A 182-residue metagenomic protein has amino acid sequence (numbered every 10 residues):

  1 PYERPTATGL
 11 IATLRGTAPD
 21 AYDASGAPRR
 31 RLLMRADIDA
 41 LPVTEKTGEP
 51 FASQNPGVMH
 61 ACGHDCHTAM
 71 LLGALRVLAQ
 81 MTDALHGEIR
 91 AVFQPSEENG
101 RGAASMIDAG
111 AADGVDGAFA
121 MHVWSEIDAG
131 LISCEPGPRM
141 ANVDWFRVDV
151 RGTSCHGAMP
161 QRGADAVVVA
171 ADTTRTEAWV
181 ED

Functional and structural regions predicted by a protein language model:
P1, G16, V167-T173, D182: Short, intrinsically disordered, charge-balanced linker/junction segments flanking boundaries in proteins
P1-A27: A non-catalytic alpha/beta surface segment that caps or lines the substrate-entry region of metallo-dependent hydrolase
Y2, Y22, G26-A27, T44 (+2 more regions): Phosphate-handling active-site elements
G9-I11, L41-V43, G48-M59, D65-C66 (+2 more regions): Histidine/acidic-residue-rich, glycine-tolerant segments that coordinate divalent metal ions
R15, V77-A79, I107: Intrinsically disordered, low-complexity segments used for protein-protein interactions
R30-R31: Extreme N-terminal starter segment of soluble prokaryotic enzymes
